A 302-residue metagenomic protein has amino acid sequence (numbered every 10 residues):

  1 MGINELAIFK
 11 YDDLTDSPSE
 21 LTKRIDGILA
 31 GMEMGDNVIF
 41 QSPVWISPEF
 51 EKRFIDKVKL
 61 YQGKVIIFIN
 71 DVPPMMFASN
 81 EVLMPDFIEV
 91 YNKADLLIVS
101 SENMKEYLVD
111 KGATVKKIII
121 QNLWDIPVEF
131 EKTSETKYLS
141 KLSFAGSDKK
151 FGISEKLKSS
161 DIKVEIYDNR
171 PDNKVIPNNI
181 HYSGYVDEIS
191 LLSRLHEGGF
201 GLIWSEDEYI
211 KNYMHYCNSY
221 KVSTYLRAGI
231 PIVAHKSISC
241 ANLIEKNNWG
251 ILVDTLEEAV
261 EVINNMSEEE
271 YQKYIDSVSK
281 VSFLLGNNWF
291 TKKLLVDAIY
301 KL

Functional and structural regions predicted by a protein language model:
M1-D12, K158-S159: N-terminal subdomain of nucleotide-sugar transferases
D16-E106: Extended catalytic core of nucleotide-activated donor transferases of GT-like folds
D95-V109, A113-F130: Donor nucleotide-sugar binding/catalytic pocket of nucleotide-sugar-dependent glycosyltransferases
N103-K105, K149, S239-C240, E258: Alpha-helix capping/helix-boundary segments
I126-R194: Conserved catalytic-core segment of nucleotide-activated headgroup transferases in glycan assembly
I189-A228, A234-N242: Nucleotide-sugar-dependent
N247-V253: A short acidic/histidine/glycine-rich donor-binding loop in glycosyltransferase catalytic cores
D254-E261, E268-L302: A charged, aromatic-enriched C-terminal amphipathic alpha-helix characteristic of glycosyltransferases across folds
